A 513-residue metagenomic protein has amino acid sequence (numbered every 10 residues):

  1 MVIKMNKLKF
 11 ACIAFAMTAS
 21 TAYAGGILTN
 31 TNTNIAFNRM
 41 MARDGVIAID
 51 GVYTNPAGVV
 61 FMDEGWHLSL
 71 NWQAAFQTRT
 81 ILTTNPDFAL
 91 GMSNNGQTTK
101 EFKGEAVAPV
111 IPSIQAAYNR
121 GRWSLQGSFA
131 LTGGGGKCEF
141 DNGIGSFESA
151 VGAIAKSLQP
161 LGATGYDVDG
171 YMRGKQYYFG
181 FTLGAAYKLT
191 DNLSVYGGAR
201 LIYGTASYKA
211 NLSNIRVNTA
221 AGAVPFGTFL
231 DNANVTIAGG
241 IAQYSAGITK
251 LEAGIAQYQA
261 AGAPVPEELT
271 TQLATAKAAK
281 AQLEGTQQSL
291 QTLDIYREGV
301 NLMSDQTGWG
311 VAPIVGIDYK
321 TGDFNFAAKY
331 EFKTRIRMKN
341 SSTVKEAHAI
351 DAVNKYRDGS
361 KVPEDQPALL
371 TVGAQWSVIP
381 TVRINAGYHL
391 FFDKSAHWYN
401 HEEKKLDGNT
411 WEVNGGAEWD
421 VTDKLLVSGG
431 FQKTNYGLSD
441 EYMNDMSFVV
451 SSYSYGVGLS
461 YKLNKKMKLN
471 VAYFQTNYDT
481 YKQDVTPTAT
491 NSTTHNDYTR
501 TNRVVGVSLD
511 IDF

Functional and structural regions predicted by a protein language model:
V2-A11: Bacterial N-terminal signal peptides that target proteins for export
C12, S20-G136, F448, F474-T476: N-terminal, post-signal peptide beta-strand-biased segments of exported outer-membrane/organellar beta-barrel and other
M17: Acidic, glycine/polar-enriched metal-coordinating patches/loops that mediate binding to polyanionic ligands
G25-N38, I47, I111, A117-F513: Outer-membrane beta-barrel porins/channels
